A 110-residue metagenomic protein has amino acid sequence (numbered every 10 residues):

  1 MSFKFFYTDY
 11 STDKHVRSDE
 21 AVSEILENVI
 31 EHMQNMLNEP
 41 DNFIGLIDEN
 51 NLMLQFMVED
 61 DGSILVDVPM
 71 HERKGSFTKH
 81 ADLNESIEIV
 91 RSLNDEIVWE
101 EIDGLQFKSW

Functional and structural regions predicted by a protein language model:
M1-I47, W110: Negatively charged, low-complexity tracts enriched in Asp/Glu with abundant Ser/Thr
F3-T12, L52-D82: Intrinsically disordered, low-complexity regulatory segments enriched in Ser/Thr/Pro and charged residues
R17-L26, P69, E85, N94-E101: Serine/threonine-rich low-complexity intrinsically disordered regions
L46, L54-F56, V66, S86-I89 (+1 more regions): Generic hydrophobic secondary-structure signal
I47, M57, M70, I102-D103: Residue-level signal for functionally critical sites in structured catalytic/ligand-binding pockets
S76, H80-W110: Mixed-charge, Lys/Arg-enriched low-complexity segments
